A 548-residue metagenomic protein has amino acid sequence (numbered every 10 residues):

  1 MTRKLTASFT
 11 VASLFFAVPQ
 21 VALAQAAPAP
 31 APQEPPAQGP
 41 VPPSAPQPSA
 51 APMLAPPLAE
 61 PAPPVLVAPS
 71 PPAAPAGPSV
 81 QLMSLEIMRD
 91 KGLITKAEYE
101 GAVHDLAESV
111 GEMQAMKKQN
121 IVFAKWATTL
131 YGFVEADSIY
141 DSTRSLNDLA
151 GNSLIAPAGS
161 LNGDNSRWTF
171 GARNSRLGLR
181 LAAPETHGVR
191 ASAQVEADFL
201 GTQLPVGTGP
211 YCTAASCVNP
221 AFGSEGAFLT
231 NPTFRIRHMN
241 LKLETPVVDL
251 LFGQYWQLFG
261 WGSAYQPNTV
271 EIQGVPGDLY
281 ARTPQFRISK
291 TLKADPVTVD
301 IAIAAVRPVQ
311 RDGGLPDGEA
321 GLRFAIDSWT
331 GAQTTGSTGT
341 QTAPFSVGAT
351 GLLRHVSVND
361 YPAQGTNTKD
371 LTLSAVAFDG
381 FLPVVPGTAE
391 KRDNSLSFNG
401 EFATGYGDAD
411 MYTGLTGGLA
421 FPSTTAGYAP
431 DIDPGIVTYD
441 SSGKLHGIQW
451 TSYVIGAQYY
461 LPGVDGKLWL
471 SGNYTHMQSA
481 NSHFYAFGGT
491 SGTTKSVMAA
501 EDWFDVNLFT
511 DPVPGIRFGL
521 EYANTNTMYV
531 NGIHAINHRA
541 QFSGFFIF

Functional and structural regions predicted by a protein language model:
T10-V18: Bacterial N-terminal signal peptides
Q20-L149: N-terminal periplasmic/intermembrane-space "pro-region" immediately following the signal or transit peptide
M116-A156, S160-D327, T334, L382 (+1 more regions): Outer membrane beta-barrel
F123, W168-N174, L229-I236, G277-A281 (+8 more regions): Transmembrane beta-barrel outer-membrane domains
R144-L149, P205-G226, N231-P232, G262-V270 (+7 more regions): Outer-membrane beta-barrel translocator domains and adjoining extracellular loop/strand segments of Gram-negative
L181-H187, E244-V247, L292-D295, I326-S328 (+6 more regions): Outer-membrane beta-barrel strand-turn architecture
A320, I536-F548: Outer-membrane beta-barrel "beta-signal"
A332-D502: Detector for outer-membrane/organellar transmembrane beta-barrel domains, recognizing the amphipathic beta-strand
